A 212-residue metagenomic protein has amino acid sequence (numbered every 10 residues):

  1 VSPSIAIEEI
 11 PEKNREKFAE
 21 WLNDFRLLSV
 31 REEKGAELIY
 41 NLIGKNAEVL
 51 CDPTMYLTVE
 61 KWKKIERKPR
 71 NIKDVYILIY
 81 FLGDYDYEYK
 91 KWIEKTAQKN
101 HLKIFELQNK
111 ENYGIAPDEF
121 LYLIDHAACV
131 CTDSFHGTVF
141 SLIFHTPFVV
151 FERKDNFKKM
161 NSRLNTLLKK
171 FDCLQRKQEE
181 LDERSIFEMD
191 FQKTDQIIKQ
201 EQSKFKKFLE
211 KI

Functional and structural regions predicted by a protein language model:
V1-I212: Active-site anion-handling motifs in enzyme catalytic cores
